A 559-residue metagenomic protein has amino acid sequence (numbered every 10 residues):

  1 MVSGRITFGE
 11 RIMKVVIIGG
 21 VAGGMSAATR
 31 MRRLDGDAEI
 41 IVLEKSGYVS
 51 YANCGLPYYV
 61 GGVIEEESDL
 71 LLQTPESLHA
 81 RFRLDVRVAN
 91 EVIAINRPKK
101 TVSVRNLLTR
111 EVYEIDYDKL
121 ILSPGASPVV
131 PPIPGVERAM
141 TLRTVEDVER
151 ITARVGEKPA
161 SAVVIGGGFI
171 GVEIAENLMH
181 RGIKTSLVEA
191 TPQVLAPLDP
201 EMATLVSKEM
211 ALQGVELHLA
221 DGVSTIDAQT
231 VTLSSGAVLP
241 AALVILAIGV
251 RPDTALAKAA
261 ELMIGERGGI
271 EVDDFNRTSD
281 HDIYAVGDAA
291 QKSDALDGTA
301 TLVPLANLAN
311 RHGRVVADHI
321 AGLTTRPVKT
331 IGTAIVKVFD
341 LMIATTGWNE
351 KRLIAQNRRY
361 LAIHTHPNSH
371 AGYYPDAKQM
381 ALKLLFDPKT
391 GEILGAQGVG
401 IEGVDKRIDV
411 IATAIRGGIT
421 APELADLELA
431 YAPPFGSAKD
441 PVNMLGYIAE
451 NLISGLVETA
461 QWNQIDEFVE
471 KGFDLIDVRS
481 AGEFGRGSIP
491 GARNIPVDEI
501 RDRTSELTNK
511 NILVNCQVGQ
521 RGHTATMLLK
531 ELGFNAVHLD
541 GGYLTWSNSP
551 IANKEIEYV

Functional and structural regions predicted by a protein language model:
E10-M13, G20, R33, A289-E402 (+3 more regions): Mid-to-C-terminal Rossmann-like scaffold of FAD/NAD(P)H-dependent oxidoreductases
I12-R87, P132, A175-L198, T333 (+4 more regions): Beta1-alpha1 glycine-rich phosphate/pyrophosphate-binding loop at the start of Rossmann-like nucleotide-binding domains
R30-K119, D199-L217, E350-R352, M444 (+1 more regions): N-terminal Rossmann-like dinucleotide/flavin-binding domain of flavoprotein oxidoreductases that bind FAD/FMN
D37-E39, R81, R87-L108, I115 (+2 more regions): A Rossmann-like FAD-binding core segment of flavoenzymes
L71, S161-A162, F169-T225, V303-A309 (+2 more regions): Rossmann-like dinucleotide-binding cores of NAD(P)H-dependent redox enzymes
K119-R181, E216, V272-D274, I495-D498 (+2 more regions): Glycine-rich dinucleotide-binding loop and its adjacent helix/turn
E137-K158, Q229-T232, A237-D318, V410 (+1 more regions): FAD-site-proximal beta/loop scaffold in flavoenzymes
P422-P433, S437-D474, A481-L513, Q517-V559: Rhodanese-like catalytic fold shared by cysteine-dependent sulfurtransferases and DSP/PTP-type phosphatases
